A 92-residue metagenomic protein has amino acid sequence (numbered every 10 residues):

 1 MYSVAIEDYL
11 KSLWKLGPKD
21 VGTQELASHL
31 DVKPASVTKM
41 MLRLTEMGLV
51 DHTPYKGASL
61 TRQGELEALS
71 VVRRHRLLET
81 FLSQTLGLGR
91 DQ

Functional and structural regions predicted by a protein language model:
V4-K19: Short amphipathic alpha-helical interface segments
K19-H29: Short acidic, hydrophobic short linear motifs in intrinsically disordered regions
A35: Key DNA-contact positions within bacterial/archaeal DNA-binding proteins
M41-L42: Short, hydrophobic-biased segments on the C-terminal half of alpha helices that form "recognition helices"
T45-T53: A short, conserved structural fragment
K56-H75: Basic, amphipathic "hinge/linker" alpha-helix immediately C-terminal to the N-terminal HTH DNA-binding motif
R76-Q92: Amphipathic alpha-helical dimerization/coiled-coil segments that flank or bridge DNA-binding/regulatory modules
